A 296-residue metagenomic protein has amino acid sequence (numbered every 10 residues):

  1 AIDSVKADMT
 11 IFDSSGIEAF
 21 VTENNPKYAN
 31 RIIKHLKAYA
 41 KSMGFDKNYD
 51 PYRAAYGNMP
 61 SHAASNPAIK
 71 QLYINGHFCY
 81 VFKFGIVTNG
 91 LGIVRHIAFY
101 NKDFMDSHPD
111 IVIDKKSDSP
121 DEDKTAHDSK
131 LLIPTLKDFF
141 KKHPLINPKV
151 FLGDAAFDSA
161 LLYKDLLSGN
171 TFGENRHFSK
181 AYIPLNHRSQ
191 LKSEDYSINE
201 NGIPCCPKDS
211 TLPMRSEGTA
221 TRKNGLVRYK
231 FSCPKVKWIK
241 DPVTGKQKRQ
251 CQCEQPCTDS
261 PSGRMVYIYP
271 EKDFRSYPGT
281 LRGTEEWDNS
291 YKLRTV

Functional and structural regions predicted by a protein language model:
A1-A155, A160-F178, N186: Polybasic low-complexity intrinsically disordered regions
T171-V296: An anionic, glycine-rich sequence signature occurring as long contiguous blocks
